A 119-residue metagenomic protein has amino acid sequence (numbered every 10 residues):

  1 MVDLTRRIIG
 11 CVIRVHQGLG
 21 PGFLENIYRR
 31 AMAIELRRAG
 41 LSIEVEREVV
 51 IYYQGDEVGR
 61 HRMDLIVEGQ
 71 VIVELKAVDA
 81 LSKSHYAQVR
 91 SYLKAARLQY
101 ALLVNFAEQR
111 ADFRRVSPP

Functional and structural regions predicted by a protein language model:
M1-S42, V49, Y100, A111-D112 (+1 more regions): Solvent-exposed, charged helical/coil patches that constitute nucleic-acid or partner-interaction surfaces
V2-R6, M63-I66, A87: Membrane-targeting and insertion segments and their boundary/processing signals
G20, I43, M63-D79, Y92: Conserved catalytic cores of phosphodiester-cleaving nucleases, focusing on short active-site segments
E48-G55: Short, solvent-exposed loop/turn elements at beta->coil junctions and helix N-caps that rim active or binding pockets
E57-H61: A short, glycine/Asx- and small/polar-enriched loop/turn that sits immediately N-terminal to a beta-strand
K76-P119: Nucleic-acid nuclease catalytic cores
